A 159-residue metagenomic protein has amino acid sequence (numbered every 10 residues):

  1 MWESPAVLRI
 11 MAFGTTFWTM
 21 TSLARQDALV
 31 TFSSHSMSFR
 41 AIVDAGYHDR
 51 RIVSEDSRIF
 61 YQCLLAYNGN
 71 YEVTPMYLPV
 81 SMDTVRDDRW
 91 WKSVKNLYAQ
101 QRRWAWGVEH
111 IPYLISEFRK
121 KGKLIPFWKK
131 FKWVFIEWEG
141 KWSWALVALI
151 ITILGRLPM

Functional and structural regions predicted by a protein language model:
M1-V53, L64-Y67, V85-Y113: Long helical/loop segments within the catalytic core of UDP-sugar-dependent glycosyltransferases, especially the large
L23-R25, S81-M159: Basic/Trp-rich segment in TM-proximal cytosolic loops or flexible interdomain/linker regions
V43-D44, I59, V80: Active-site micro-motifs of SAM-dependent methyltransferase domains
I59-Q62, G69: Short active-site alpha-helical segment characteristic of glycosyltransferases and processive polysaccharide synthases
G69-T84: Catalytic beta-strand/loop signature of glycosyltransferases that borders the donor
